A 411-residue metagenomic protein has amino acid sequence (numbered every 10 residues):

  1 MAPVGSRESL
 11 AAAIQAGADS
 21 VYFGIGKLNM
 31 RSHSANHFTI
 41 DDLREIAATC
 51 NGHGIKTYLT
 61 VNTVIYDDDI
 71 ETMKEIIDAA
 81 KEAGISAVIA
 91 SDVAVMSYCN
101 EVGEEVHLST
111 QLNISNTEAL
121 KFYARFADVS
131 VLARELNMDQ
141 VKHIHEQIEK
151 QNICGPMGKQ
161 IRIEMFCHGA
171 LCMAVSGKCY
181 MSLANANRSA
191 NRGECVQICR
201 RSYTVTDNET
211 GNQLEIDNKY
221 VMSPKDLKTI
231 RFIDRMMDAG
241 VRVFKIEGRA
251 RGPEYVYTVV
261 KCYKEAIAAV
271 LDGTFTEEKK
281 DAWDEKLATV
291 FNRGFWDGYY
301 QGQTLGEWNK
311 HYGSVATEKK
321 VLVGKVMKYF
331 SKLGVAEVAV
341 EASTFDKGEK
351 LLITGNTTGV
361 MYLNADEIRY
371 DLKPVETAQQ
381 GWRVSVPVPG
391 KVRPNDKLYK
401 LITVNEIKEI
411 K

Functional and structural regions predicted by a protein language model:
M1-A16, S20-S32, I46-A47, H53-T63 (+6 more regions): Surface-exposed amphipathic alpha-helical tracts and adjacent flexible/coil segments at the periphery of soluble enzymes
S9, A94-V95: Alpha-helix capping/helix-boundary segments
A35-R44: Aromatic- and glycine-enriched glycan-recognition loops and surfaces that form the carbohydrate-binding subsites
M96-E101: Short active-site loop/helix that positions an aromatic residue
S115-L120: Short, glycine/polar-rich helix-capping loops at beta-to-alpha or helix-loop-helix junctions that flank or form
